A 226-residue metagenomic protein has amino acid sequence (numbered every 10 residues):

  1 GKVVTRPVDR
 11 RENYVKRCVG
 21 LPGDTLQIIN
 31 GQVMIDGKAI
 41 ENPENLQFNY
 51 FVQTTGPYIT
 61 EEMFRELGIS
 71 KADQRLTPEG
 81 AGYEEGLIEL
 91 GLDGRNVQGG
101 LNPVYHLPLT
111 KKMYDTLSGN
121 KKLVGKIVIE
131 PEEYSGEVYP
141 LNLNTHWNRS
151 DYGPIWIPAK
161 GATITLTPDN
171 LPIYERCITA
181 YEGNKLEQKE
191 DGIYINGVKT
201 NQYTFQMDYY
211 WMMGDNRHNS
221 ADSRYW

Functional and structural regions predicted by a protein language model:
G1-W226: Extended hydrophobic leader/signal-anchor segments used for secretion and membrane insertion
